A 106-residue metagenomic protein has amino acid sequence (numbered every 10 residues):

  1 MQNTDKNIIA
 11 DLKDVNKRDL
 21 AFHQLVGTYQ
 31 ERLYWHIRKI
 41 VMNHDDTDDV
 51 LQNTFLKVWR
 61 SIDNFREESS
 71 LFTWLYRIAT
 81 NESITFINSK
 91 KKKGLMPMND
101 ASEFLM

Functional and structural regions predicted by a protein language model:
M1-R32: N-terminal module of bacterial RNA polymerase sigma factors
Q2-N7, K93-M106: Internal acidic/polar
D14, M42, F55-S70, S89-K91: Sigma70-family region 2
L25, W74, K90: Alpha-helical DNA-contacting segments of helix-turn-helix folds
V26-H44, S61: Amphipathic, Lys/Arg- and hydrophobic-enriched alpha-helical face
W35, D49-L56, S69-N81: Structural recognition of an alpha-helix C-terminal capping motif at a helix-to-coil junction
N64-R66, T80-M98: Arg/Lys-rich amphipathic alpha helix in sigma70-family domain 2
